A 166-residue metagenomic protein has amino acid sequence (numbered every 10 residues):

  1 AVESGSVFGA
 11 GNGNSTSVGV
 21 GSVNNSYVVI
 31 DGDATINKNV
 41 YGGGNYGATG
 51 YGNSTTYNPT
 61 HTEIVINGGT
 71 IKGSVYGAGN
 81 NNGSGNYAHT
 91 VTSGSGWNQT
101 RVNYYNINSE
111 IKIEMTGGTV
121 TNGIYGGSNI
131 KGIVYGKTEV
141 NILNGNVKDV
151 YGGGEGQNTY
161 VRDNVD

Functional and structural regions predicted by a protein language model:
A1-N39, N45-S74, N80-G123, S128-Y151 (+1 more regions): Surface-exposed loop/turn motifs in large extracellular/passenger domains
